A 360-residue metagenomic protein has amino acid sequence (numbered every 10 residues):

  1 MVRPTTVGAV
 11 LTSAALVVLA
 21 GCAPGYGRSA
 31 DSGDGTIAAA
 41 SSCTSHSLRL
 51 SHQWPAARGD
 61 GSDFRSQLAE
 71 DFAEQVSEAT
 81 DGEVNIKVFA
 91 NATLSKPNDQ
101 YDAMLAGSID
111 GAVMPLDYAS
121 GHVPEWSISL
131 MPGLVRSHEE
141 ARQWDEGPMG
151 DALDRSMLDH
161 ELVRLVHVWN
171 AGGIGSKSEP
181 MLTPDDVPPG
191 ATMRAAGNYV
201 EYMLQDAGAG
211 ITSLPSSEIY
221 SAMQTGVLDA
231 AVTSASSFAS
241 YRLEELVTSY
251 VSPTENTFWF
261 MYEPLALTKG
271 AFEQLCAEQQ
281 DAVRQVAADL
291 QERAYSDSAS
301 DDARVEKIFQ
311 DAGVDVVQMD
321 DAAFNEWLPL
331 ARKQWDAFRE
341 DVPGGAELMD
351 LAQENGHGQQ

Functional and structural regions predicted by a protein language model:
V2, A9-S13, V17, A23-R136 (+1 more regions): N-terminal secretory/targeting leader peptides
E139-G150, D154: A gly/proline- and charged-residue-enriched helix-loop-helix capping module
